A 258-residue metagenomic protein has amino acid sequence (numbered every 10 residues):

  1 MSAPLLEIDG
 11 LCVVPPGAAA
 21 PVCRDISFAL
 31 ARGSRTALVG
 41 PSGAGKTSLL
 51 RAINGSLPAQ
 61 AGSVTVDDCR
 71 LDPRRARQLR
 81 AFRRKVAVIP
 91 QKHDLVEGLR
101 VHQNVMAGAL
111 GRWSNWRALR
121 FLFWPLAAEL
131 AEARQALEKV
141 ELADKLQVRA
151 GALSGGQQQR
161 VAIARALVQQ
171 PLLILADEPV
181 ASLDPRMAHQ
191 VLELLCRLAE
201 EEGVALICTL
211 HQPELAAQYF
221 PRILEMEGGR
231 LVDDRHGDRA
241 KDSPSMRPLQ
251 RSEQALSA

Functional and structural regions predicted by a protein language model:
N54: Helix-to-loop junction immediately C-terminal to a conserved catalytic motif
S63-A81, F123: ABC ATPase NBD Q-loop/coupling interface
W116-D144: Conserved ABC ATPase "signature" region
R149-L153, Q157: Conserved ABC ATPase signature
Q170: Conserved catalytic motifs of ABC-family nucleotide-binding domains
I174-D177: Catalytic Walker B motif of ABC-type/P-loop ATPase nucleotide-binding domains
L210-H211: H-loop/switch region of ABC-family ATPase nucleotide-binding domains
